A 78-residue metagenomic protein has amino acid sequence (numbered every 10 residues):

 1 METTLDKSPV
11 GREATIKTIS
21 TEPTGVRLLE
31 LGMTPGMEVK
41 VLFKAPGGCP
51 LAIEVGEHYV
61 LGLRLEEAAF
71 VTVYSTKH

Functional and structural regions predicted by a protein language model:
M1-H78: Compact, glycine-rich, soluble single-domain proteins
